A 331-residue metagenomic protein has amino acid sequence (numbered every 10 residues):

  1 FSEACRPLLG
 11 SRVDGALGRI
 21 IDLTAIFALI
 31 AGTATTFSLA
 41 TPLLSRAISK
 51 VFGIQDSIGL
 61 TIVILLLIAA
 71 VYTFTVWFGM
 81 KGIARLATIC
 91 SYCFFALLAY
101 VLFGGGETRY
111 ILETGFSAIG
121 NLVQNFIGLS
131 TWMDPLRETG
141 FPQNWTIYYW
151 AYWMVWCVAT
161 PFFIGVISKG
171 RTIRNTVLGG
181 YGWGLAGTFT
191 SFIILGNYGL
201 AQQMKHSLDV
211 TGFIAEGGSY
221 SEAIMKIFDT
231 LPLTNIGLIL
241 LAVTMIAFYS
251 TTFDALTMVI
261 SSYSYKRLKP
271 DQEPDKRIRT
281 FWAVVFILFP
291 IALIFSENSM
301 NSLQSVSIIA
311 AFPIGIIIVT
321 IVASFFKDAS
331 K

Functional and structural regions predicted by a protein language model:
F1, R46-V51, L67-I89, V101 (+4 more regions): Membrane-water interface regions at transmembrane-helix termini and the short interhelical loops of multi-pass membrane
F1-A16, T75-F94, Y148, A159-W183 (+2 more regions): Hydrophobic, small-residue-rich membrane helices and short re-entrant helix-turn-helix hairpins that build
F1-A40, K50-I64, A70-T75, G104 (+6 more regions): Helix-loop-helix module between adjacent transmembrane segments
G10-R19, I54-Y72, V76, I147-V155 (+3 more regions): Loop-to-transmembrane helix boundary motifs in multi-pass membrane proteins
I21-A25, L29, T35, L39 (+4 more regions): Membrane-interface loop-to-helix entry segments
L29-F37, F126-R171, A242-F253: Hydrophobic, membrane-embedded alpha-helices of multi-pass small-molecule transporters
T36-K50, A96-M133, L200, V319-A329: Hydrophobic alpha-helical segments and their helix-loop junctions in multi-pass secondary transporters
Q124-T139, Y198-N235: Membrane-interface interhelical connector segments
